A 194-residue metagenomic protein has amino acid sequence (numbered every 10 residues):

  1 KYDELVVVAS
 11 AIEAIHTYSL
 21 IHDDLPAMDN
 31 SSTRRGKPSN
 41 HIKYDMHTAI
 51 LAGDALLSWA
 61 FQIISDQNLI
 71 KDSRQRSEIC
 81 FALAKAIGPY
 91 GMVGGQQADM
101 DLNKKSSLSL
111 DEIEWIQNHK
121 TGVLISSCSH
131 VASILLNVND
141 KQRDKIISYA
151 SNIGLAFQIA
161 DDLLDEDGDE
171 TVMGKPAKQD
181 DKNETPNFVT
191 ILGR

Functional and structural regions predicted by a protein language model:
K1-R194: All-alpha prenyltransferase/terpene-synthase fold signal
